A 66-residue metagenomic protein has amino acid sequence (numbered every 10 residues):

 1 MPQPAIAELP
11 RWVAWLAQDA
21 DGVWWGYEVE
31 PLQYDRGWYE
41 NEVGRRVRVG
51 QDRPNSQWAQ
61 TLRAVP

Functional and structural regions predicted by a protein language model:
M1-I6, Y34: Extracellular/surface-exposed low-complexity repeats and stalk/linker segments enriched in Gly/Pro and small polar
P4-W24: Amphipathic alpha-helical oligomerization segments
A14-Q18, R36-E40, R46: Assembly/interface hotspot detector across virion components, adhesins/toxins, and nucleic-acid enzymes
G22-G37: Short, surface-exposed terminal/edge motifs of secreted or surface/virion proteins that either
N41-P66: Low-complexity intrinsically disordered segments
